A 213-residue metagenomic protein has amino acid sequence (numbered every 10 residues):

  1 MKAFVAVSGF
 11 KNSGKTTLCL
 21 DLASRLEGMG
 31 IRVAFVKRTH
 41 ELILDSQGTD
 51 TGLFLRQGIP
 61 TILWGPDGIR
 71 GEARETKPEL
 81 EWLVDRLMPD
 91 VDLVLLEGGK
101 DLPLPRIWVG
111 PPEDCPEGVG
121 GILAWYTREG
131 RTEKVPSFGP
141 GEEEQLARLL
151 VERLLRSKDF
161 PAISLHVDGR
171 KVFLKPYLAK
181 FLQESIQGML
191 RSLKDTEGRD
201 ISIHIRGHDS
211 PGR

Functional and structural regions predicted by a protein language model:
K11: The conserved Walker
K15: Conserved lysine of the Walker
L18: Hydrophobic positions on the alpha1 helix immediately C-terminal to the Walker A/P-loop
D21-P78: N-terminal phosphate/diphosphate-binding loop that engages ATP/GTP or pyrophosphate donors across diverse enzyme folds
A34-V36, L93-G99, P103-P136: Conserved beta-strand/loop subsegment of P-loop NTPase cores
A73-L102: Phosphate-binding/switch loop-helix module in NTP-utilizing enzymes
P89, L93, T127-R128, V135-R213: C-terminal accessory "lid"/substrate-recognition subdomains
